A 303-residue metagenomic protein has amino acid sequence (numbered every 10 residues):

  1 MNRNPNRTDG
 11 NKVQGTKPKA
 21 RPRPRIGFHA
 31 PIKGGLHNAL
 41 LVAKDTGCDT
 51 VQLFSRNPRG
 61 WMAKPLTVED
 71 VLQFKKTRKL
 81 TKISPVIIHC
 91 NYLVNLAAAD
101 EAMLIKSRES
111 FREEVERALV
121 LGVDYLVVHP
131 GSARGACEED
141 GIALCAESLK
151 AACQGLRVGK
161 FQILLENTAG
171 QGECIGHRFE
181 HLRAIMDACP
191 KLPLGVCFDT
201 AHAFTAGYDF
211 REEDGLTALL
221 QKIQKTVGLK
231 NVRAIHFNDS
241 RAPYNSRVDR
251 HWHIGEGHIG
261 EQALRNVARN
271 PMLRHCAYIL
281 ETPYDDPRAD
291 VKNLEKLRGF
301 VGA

Functional and structural regions predicted by a protein language model:
M1-C90, V94, A98-E116, A303: N-terminal pre-domain/capping segments
H29-K33, R56-P58, N91-L93, G131-A133 (+4 more regions): Active-site beta-loop-alpha junctions enriched in small/polar residues
L41-C48, T67-I87, E114-G122, C153-V158 (+3 more regions): Acidic (Asp/Glu)-rich catalytic clusters
A43, H89, S107, A118 (+5 more regions): Conserved, mostly hydrophobic/aromatic
D49-S55, V86-I88, L194-T200, L229-R241: Non-cysteine beta-strand/loop elements that form the S-adenosyl-L-methionine
L96-G195: Active-site acidic/histidine proton-transfer and metal-coordination neighborhood in alpha/beta enzyme cores
A102-V115, E138-A151, R178-D187, D214-Q221 (+2 more regions): Short, electropositive alpha-helical surface patch
I175-R183, F204-H275, Y284: Gly/Pro-rich active-site loop or hairpin
